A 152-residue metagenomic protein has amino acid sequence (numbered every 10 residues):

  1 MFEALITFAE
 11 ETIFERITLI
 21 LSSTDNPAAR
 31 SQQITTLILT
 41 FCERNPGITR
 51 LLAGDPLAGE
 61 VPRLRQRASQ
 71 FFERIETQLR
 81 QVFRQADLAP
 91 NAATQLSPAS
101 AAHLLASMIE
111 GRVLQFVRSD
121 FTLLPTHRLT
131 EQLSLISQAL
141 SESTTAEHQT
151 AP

Functional and structural regions predicted by a protein language model:
M1-S23, A29-T40, L51, Q70-T77 (+2 more regions): Alpha-helical structural segments
T7, C42-P46, E73, T77 (+3 more regions): Alpha-helix N-cap/helix-start motif at coil-to-helix transitions, marked by capping-box chemistry
E10-E11, S22, T40, L57-A58 (+5 more regions): Residue-level marker of structural boundaries
F14, T18, L39, E43 (+5 more regions): Short amphipathic alpha-helical interface segments enriched in basic and hydrophobic/aromatic residues, used as
F14, T18, S22-D25, G54-L57 (+3 more regions): Short, flexible helix-adjacent loops and helix caps
N26, G47, S97: Residue-level recognition of oxygen-bearing side chains
E43-R63, L114: Amphipathic alpha-helical segments used for helix-helix packing
R50, R65, S69, D87-I136 (+1 more regions): Hydrophobic/aromatic-rich alpha-helical bundle segments in the mid-to-C-terminal region
